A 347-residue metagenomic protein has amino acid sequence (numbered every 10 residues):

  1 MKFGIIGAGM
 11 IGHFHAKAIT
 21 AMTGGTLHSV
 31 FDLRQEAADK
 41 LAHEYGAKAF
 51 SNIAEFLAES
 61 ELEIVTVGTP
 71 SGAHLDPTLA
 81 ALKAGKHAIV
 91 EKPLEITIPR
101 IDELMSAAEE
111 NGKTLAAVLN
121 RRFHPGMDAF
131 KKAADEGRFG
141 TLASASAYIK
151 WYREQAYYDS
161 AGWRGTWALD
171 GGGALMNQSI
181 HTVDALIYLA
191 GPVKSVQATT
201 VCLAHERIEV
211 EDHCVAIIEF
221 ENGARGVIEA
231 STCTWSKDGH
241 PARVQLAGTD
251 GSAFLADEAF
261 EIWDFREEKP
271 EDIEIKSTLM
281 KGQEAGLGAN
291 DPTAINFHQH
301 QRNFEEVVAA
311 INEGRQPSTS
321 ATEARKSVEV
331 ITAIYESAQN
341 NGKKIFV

Functional and structural regions predicted by a protein language model:
M1-Y45: N-terminal Rossmann-like dinucleotide-binding module
A47-I53: Conserved SAM-binding strand-loop segment of SAM-dependent methyltransferases
S51, V90-E91, L115-A117, I228 (+1 more regions): Hydrophobic residues in well-ordered beta-strands that form the structural core
I64-S71, L75-R122, G137: Beta-strand-loop-alpha-helix segment that lines the small-molecule cofactor/substrate pocket of alpha/beta enzymes
I64-V67, D102, K113, E221 (+1 more regions): C-terminal helix-rich "cap/oligomerization" subdomain common to oxidoreductases
R121-I208, N341: Predominantly a Rossmann-like dinucleotide-binding segment in NAD(P)-dependent oxidoreductases
V183-W263, Q301-E313: Contiguous beta-strand/loop segments that form the cofactor/metal-binding neighborhood of enzyme cores
F220, R243-T322, K343-V347: C-terminal glycine/acidic-rich active-site capping loop/insertion
